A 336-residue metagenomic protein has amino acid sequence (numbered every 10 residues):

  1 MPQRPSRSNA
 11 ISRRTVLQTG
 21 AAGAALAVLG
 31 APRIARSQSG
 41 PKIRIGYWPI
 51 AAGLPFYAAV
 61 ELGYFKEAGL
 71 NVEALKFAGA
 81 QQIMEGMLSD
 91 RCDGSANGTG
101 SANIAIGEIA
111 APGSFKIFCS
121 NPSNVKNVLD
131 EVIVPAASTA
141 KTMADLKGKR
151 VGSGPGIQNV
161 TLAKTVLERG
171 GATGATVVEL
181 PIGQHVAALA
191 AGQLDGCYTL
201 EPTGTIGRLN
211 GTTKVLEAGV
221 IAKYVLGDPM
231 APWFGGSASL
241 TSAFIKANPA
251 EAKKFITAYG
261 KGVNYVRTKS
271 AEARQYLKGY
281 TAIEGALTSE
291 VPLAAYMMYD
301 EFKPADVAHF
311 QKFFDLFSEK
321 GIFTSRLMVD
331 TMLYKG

Functional and structural regions predicted by a protein language model:
M1-S12, A22: N-terminal secretory signal peptides
S12-V28: N-terminal export leaders
R33-S37: Sec/Tat signal peptide C-region and signal peptidase I cleavage site
Q38-G171, T176-L180, A188, D195-E201: Short, glycine-/small- and polar/acidic-enriched structural segments that line small-molecule recognition paths
E61, L88, G107, E168 (+7 more regions): Sec-exported extracytoplasmic/periplasmic mature domains
G100, Q184-Y276: Pocket-lining segment of extracytoplasmic ligand-binding domains
I245-K320: Secondary-structure end/capping motifs
F314-G336: Conserved C-terminal helix/tail region of periplasmic/extracytoplasmic solute-binding proteins
